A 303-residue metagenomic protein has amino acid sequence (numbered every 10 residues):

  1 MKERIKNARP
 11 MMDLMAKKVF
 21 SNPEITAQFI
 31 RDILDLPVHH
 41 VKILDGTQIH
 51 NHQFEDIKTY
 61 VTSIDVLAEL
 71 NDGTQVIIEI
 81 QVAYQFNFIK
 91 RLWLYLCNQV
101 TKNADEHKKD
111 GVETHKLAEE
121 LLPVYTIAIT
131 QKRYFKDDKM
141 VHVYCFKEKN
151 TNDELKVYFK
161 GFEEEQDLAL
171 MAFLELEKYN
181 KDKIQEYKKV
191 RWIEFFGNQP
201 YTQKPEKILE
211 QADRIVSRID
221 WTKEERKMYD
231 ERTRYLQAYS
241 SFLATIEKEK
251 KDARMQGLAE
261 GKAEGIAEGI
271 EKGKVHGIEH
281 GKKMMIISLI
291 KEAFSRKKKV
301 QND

Functional and structural regions predicted by a protein language model:
M1-L170: Accessory alpha/beta interaction modules
K2-P10, V76-Q81, Y187-D303: Short, charged alpha-helical interaction segments and adjacent helix-coil junctions
E3, K17-S21, Y179-K183, Q199-Q203: Generic amphipathic alpha-helical segments used as scaffolds and interaction surfaces in large, multi-domain proteins
L14, K18, A128, F173-L176 (+3 more regions): Short, hydrophobic/amphipathic alpha-helical patches that form generic packing surfaces within helical domains
I25, D35-V38, R133-D138, N180-I184 (+2 more regions): Short helix-capping/linker segments at secondary-structure and domain boundaries
A118-D138, D182, E224-S240: A broadly tuned preference for mixed-charge, low-complexity surface segments
K156-V190: Extended serine/threonine-enriched, polar tracts that run as long, contiguous segments within proteins
